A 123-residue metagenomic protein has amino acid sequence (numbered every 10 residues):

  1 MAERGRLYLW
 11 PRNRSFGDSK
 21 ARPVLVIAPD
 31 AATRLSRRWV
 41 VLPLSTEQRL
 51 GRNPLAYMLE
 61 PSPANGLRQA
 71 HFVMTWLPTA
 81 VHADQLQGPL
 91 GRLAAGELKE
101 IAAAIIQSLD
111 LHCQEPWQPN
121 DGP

Functional and structural regions predicted by a protein language model:
F16-P61: Compact nucleic-acid interaction/catalytic patches
S62-P123: C-terminal terminal-subdomain/extension
